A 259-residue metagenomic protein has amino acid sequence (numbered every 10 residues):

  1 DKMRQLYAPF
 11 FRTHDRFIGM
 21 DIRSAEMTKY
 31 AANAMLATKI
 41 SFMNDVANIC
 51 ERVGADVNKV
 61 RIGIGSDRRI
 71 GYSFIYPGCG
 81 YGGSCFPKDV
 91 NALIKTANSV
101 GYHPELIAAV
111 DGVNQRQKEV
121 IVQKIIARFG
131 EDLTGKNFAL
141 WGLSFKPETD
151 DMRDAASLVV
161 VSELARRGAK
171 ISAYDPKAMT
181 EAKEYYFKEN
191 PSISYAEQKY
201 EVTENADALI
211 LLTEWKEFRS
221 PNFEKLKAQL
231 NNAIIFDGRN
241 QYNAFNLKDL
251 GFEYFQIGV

Functional and structural regions predicted by a protein language model:
D1-V259: Structural/interface elements that position substrates and couple domains in central-metabolism enzymes
